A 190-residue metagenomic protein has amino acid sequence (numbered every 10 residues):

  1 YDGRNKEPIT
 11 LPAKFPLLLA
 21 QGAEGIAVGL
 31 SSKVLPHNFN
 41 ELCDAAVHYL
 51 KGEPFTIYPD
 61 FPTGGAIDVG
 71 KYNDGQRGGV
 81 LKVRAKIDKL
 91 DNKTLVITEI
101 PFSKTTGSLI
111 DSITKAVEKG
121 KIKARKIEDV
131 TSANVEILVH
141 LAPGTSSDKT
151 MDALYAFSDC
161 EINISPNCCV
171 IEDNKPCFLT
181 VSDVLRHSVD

Functional and structural regions predicted by a protein language model:
G3-D190: Intrinsically disordered, low-complexity regulatory segments
